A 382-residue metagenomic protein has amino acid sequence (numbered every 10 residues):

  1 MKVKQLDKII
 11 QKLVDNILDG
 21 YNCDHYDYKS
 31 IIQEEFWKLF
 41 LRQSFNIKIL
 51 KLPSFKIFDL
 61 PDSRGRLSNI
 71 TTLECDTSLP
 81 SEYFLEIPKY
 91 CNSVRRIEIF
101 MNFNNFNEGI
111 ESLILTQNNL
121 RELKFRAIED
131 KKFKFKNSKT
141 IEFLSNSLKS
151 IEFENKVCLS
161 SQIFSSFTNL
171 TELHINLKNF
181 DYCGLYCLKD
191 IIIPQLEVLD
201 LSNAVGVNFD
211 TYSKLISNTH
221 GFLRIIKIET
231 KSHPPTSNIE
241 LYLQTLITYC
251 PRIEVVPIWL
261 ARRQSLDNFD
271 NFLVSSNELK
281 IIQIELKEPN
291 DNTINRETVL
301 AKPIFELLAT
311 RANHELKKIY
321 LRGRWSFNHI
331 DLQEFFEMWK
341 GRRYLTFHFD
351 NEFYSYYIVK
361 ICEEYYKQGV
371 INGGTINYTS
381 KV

Functional and structural regions predicted by a protein language model:
M1-V382: The conserved beta-strand core of Leucine-Rich Repeat
